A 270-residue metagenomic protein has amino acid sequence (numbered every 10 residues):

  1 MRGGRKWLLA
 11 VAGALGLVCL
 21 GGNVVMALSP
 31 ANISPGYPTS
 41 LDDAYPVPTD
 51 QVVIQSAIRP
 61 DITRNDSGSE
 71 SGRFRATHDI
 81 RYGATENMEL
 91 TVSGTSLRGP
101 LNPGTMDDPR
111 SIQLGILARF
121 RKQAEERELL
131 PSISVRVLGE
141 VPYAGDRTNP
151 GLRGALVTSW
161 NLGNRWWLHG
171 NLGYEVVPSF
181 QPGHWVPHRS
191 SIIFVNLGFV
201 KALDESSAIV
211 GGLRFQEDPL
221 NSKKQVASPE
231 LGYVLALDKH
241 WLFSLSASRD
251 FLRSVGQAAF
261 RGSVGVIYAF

Functional and structural regions predicted by a protein language model:
R2-V11: Bacterial N-terminal signal peptides that target proteins for export
A10-G22: Bacterial N-terminal signal peptides
V25-F270: Transmembrane beta-barrel domains of Gram-negative outer membranes and organellar outer membranes
